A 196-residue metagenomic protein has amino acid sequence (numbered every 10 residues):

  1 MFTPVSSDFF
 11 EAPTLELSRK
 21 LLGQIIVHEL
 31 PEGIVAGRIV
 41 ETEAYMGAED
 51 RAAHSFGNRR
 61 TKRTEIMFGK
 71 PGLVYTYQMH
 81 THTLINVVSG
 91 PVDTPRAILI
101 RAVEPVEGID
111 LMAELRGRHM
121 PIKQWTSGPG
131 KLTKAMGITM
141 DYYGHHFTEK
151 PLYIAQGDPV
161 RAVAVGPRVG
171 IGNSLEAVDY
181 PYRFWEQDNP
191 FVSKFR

Functional and structural regions predicted by a protein language model:
M1-R196: Conserved, well-structured core segments that form or line functional sites
